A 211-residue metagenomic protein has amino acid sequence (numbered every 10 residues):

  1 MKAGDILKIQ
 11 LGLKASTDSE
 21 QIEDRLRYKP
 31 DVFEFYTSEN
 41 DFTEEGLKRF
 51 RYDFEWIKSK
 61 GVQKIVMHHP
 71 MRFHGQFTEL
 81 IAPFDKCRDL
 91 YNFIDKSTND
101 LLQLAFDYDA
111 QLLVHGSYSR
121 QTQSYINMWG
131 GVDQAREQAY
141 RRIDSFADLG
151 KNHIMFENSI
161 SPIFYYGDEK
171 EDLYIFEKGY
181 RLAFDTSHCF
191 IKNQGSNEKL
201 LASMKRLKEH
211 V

Functional and structural regions predicted by a protein language model:
M1-N92, K96-N99, R181: N-terminal pre-domain/capping segments
G4-G12, V32-E34, K64-V66, D109-L113 (+4 more regions): Structural preference for beta-strand elements that scaffold enzyme active sites
A15-S19, T37-E39, M71-F73, G116-R120 (+2 more regions): Active-site-proximal loop/turn and secondary-structure-junction residues that shape catalytic pockets, frequently
Q21-L26, W56, Q103, D144-F146 (+2 more regions): Leucine-rich repeat
D41-G46, D89-N92, N158-D168, H188-L201: Active-site glycine- and acidic-residue-rich loops that bind and position anionic ligands or nucleotide-like cofactors
L47-Y52, D95, R136-E137, G167-L173 (+1 more regions): Charged helix-capping and loop-helix junction motifs
F77-R181: Active-site acidic/histidine proton-transfer and metal-coordination neighborhood in alpha/beta enzyme cores
F176-R181, I191-V211: A short alpha/beta connector and helix-capping loop motif
